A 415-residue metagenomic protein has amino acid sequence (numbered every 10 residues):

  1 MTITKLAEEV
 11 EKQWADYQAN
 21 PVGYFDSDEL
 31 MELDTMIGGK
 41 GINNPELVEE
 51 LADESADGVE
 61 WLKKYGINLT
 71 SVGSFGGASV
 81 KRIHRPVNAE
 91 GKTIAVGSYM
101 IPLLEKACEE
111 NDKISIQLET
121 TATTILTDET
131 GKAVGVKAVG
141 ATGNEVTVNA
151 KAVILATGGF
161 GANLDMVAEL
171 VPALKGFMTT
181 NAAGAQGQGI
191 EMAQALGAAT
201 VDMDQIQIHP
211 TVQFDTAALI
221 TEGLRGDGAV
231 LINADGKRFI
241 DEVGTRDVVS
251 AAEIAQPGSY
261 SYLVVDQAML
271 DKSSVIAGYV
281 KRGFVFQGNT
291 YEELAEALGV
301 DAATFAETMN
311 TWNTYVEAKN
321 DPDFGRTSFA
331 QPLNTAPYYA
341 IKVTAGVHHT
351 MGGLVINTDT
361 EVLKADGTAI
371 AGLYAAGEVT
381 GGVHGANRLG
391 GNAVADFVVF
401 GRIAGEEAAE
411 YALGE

Functional and structural regions predicted by a protein language model:
M1-I67, A229-K237: N-terminal FAD cofactor-binding segment of flavoenzymes
E29, K40-N144, N163-M166, V316-T335: Conserved redox-cofactor binding core of oxidoreductases
T124, T304-N387: A glycine-rich dinucleotide-binding beta-alpha-beta segment and adjacent secondary-structure elements that constitute
G140-N144, V148-Q213, F400-I403: Glycine-rich loop(s) and the adjacent beta-strand/alpha-helix scaffold that form part
G189-A199, L298-D301, A306-M309, D396-E415: Internal hydrophobic alpha-helix adjacent to the cofactor/substrate pocket in enzyme cavities
I190-Q194, A198-A302: An anion/pyrophosphate-binding glycine-rich loop and adjacent beta-alpha core in soluble alpha-beta enzymes
I208-F214, G226, D247-S250, A345-M351 (+1 more regions): Glycine-rich phosphate/pyrophosphate-binding beta-alpha loops
